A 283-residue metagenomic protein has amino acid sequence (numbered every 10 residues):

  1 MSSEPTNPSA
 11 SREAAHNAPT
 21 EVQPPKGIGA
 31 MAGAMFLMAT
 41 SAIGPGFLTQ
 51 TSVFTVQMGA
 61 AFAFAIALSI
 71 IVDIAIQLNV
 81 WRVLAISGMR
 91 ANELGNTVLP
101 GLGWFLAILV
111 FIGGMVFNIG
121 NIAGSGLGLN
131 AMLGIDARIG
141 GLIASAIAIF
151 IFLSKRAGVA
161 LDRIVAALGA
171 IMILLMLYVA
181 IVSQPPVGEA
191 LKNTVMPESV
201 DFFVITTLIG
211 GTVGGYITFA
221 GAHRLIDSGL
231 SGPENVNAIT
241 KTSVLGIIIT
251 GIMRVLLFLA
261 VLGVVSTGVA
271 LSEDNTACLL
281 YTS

Functional and structural regions predicted by a protein language model:
M1-F47, V204-I205, S231-L245: Membrane-interface "cap" regions at the ends of multi-pass membrane proteins
M35, A107-I108, A131-S154, L168-A180: Transmembrane alpha-helical segments of multi-pass small-molecule transport proteins
M38, A65-V98, F105-G113: Juxtamembrane transmembrane-helix boundary signature
Q50-T55, A160, I217-I252, T267-A277: Hydrophobic, small-residue-rich membrane helices and short re-entrant helix-turn-helix hairpins that build
F64-N79, M172, T240-S266: Selective recognition of specific alpha-helical transmembrane segments in multi-pass small-molecule
I86, G103-G134, G141-S145: Hydrophobic transmembrane alpha-helices that form the core helical bundles of multi-pass secondary transporters
G169-V195, I205-H223, A260-L262: Hydrophobic alpha-helical segments and their helix-loop junctions in multi-pass secondary transporters
Y281-T282: Conserved small/polar residues in nucleotide/adenosyl-binding loops
